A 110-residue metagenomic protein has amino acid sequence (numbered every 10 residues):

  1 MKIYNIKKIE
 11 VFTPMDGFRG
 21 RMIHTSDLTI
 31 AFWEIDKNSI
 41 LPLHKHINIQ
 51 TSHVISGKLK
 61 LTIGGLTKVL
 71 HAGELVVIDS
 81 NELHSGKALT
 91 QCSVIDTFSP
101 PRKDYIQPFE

Functional and structural regions predicted by a protein language model:
M1-D27: A short, N-terminal "cap"/entry segment at the start of jelly-roll beta-barrel domains of the cupin/DSBH fold
T29, K58-K60, T67, L83 (+1 more regions): Structural motif
A31-K45: Conserved short histidine dyad/triad with adjacent acidic residue
N48-L59, G64: Glycine- and acidic-residue-biased ligand/ion/polar-headgroup-sensing regions
I55-S56, H71-A72, T90: A cytosolic small-molecule/anion-sensing beta-strand core signal
G65-S80: Short acidic-glycine-tyrosine-enriched beta hairpin
S80-D104: Ligand-binding loop in jelly-roll beta-barrel domains
